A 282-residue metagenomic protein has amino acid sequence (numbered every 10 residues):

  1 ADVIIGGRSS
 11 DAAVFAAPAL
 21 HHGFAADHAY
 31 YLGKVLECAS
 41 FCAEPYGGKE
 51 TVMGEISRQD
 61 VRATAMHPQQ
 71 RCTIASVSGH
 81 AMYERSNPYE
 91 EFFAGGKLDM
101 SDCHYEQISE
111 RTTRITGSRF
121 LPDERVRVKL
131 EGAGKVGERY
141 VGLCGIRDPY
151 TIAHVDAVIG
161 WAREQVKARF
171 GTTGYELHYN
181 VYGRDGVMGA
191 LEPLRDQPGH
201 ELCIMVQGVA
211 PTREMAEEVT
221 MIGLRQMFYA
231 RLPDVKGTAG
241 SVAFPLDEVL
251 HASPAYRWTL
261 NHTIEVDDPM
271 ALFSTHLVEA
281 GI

Functional and structural regions predicted by a protein language model:
A1-G6: An acidic, phosphate/nucleotide-engaging active-site surface
G7, C38, Q165-R169: Short hydrophobic alpha-helical module
G7-A13, P211-R213: Gly/Ser/Thr-rich loops at beta-strand to alpha-helix junctions that form or flank small-molecule/cofactor-binding
S10-G23: Short Gly/Thr/Asp-enriched flexible loops that form oxyanion-binding sites at enzyme active sites
A26: A mobile, often basic/glycine-rich helix-loop segment that functions as the active-site lid/recognition loop
A29, G33-H154: A conserved active-site cap/scaffold subdomain adjacent to cofactor or substrate pockets
E124-I282: C-terminal non-catalytic interaction/assembly regions of soluble proteins
